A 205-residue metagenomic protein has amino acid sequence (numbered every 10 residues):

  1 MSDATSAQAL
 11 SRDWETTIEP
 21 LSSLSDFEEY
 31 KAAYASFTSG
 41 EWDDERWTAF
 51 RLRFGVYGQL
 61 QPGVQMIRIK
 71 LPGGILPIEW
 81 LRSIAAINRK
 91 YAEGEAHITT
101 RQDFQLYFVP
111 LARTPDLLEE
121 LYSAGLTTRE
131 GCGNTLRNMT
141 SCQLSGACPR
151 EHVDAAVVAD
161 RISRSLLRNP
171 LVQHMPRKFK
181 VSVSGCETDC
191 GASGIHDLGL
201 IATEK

Functional and structural regions predicted by a protein language model:
S2-A4, R12-D13, A32-D44, Q59 (+1 more regions): Small-residue-enriched alpha-helical segments and adjacent helix-cap loops that form tight helix-helix packing
A9-Y57: Long, contiguous juxta-domain segments that are non-catalytic but functionally important
